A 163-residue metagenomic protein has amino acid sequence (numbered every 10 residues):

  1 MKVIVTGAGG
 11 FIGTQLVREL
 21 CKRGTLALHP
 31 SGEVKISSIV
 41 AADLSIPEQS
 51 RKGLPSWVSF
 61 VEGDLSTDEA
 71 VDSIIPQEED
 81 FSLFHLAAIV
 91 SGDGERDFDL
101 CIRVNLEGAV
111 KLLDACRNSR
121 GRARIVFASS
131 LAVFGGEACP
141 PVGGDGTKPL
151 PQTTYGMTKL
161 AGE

Functional and structural regions predicted by a protein language model:
M1-L26: N-terminal Rossmann NAD(P)H-binding glycine-rich loop of SDR-like oxidoreductase domains
T6, A42, L83-I89, I125-L131: SDR active-site strand-loop-helix element
T25-E48: Conserved glycine-rich Rossmann-like NAD(P)H-binding loop of the short-chain dehydrogenase/reductase
I36, S119-A123: A short helix->loop->beta-strand "cap" motif at the edges of active sites that frequently abuts
K52, D93-L100, G136-P141: Conserved catalytic-core motifs of eukaryotic protein kinase domains, centered on the activation segment
E62-V104: NAD(P)H-binding glycine-rich loop region in Rossmannoid oxidoreductase-like domains and their noncatalytic homologs
R103, K111, V133-E163: Catalytic helix-loop patch of NAD(P)-dependent Rossmann-fold dehydrogenases
G108, L112-C116: Hydrophobic positions on the long internal alpha-helix of Rossmann-like NAD(P)-dependent oxidoreductase domains
